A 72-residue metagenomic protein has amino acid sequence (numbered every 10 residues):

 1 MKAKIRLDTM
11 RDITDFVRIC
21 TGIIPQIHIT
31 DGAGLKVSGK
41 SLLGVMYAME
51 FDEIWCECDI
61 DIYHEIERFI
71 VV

Functional and structural regions predicted by a protein language model:
M1-L7: Short glycine-/aliphatic-rich beta-strand segments at the starts of folded cytosolic domains
M10-H28, G34-E50, E65-R68: Amphipathic alpha-helical interaction surfaces in cytosolic regulatory modules
D52-W55: Noncatalytic modules at the cell exterior or secretory-pathway interfaces, chiefly beta-strand-rich lectin/adhesion
C58: Beta-strand/loop-dominated core regions that host nucleotide or nucleotide-derived cofactor-binding catalytic loops
